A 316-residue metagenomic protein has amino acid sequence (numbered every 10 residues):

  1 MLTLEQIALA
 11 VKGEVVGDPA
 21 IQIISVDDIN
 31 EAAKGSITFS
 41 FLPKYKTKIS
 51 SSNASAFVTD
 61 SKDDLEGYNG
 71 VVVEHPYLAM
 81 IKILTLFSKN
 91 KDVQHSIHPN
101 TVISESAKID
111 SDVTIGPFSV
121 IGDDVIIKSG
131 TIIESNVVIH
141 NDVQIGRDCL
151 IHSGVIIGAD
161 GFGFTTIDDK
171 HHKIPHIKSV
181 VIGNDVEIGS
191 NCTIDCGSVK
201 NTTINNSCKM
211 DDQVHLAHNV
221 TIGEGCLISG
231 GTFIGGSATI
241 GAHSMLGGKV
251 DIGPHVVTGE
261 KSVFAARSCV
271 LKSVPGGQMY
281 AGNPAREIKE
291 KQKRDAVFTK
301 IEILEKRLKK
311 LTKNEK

Functional and structural regions predicted by a protein language model:
M1-N100, V143, D148, G154-V155 (+3 more regions): Terminal amphipathic alpha-helical/low-complexity segments used for targeting or macromolecular assembly
F39, S96-E287, Q292: Structural signal for interior beta-strand "rungs" in well-ordered beta-sheet cores of soluble enzyme domains
